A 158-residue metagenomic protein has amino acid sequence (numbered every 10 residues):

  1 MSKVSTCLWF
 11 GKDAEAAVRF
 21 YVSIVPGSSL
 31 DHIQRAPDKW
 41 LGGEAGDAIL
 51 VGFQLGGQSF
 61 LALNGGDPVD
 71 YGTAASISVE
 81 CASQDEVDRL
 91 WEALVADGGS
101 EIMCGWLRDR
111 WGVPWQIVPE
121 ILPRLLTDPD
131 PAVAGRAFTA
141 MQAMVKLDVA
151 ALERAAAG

Functional and structural regions predicted by a protein language model:
M1-S2, V69-Y71: Short, flexible turn/loop "capping" segments at secondary-structure junctions
T6-L8, I77: A structural signal for short, well-ordered beta-strand segments
L8-G57: Core segments of cupin and vicinal oxygen chelate
I24, L55, D70-P114, V118-I121 (+2 more regions): Vicinal oxygen chelate
L61, G65-G66: Conserved, structured core segments of small domains
I121-R136: A short, polar/charged loop-to-alpha-helix boundary motif
V133-G158: Acidic/histidine-enriched, glycine/proline-rich intrinsically disordered or flexible terminal extensions
